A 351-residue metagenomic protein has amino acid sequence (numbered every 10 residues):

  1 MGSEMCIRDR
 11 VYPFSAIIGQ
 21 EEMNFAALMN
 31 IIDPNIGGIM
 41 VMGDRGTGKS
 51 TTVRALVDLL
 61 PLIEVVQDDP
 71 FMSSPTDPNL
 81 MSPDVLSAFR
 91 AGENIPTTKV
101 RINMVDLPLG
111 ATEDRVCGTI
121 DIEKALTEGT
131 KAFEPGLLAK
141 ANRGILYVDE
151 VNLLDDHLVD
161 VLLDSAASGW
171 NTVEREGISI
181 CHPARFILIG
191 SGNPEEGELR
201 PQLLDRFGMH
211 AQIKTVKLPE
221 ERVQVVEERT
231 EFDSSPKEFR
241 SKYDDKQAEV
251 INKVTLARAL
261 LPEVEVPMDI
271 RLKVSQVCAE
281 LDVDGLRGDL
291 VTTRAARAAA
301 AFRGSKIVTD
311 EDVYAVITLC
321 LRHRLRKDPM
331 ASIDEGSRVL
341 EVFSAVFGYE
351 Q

Functional and structural regions predicted by a protein language model:
M1-I7: Short, small-residue-biased leader/transition segments that mark boundaries at the very start of proteins
R8-R222: Conserved ASCE/P-loop NTPase catalytic core
I17-E21, G46, D106, Y243-A248 (+4 more regions): Conserved phosphate/pyrophosphate-binding and hydrolysis machinery centered on Walker-type P-loop NTPases, extending
N24-D33, L290-A301: Contiguous, well-ordered alpha-helical segments that form the cores/surfaces of helical PPI scaffolds
F25, D160, P201, D205 (+3 more regions): Non-catalytic, well-ordered alpha-helical scaffold segments
L59, I63, R229-D233, L319-H323: Phosphate/oxyanion-binding loops and surfaces in catalytic or ligand/nucleic-acid-binding neighborhoods
C181-A184, L199-L281: Phosphate-sensing "switch" segment of ASCE/P-loop ATPases
S275-R287, A298-Q351: C-terminal engagement/docking regions of AAA+ P-loop ATPases
